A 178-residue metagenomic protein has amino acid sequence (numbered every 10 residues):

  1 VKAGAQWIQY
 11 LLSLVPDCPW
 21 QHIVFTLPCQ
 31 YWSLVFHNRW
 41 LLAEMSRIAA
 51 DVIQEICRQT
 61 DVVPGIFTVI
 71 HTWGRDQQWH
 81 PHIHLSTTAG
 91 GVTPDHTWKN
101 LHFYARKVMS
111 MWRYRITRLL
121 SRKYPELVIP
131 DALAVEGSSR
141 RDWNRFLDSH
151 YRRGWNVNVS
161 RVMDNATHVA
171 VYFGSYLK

Functional and structural regions predicted by a protein language model:
V1-K178: Beta->alpha loop/short-helix hinge microenvironment recognizer with preference for catalytic Tyr/His contexts
